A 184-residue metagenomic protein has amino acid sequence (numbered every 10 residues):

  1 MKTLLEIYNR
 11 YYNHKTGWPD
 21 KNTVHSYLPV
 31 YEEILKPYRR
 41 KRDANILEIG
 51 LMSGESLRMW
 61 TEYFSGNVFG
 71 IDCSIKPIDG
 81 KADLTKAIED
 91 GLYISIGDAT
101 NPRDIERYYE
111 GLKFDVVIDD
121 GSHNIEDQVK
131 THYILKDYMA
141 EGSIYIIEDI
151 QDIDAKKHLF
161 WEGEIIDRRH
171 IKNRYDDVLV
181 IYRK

Functional and structural regions predicted by a protein language model:
M1-V116, S122-I147, Q151-K184: A short alpha-helical cap/connector motif
